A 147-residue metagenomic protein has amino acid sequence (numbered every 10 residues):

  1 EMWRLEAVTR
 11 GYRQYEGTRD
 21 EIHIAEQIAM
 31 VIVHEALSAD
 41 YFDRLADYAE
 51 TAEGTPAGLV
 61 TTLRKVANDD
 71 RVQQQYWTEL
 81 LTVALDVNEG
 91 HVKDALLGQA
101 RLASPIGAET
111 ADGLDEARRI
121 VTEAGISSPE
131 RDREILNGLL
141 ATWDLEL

Functional and structural regions predicted by a protein language model:
E1-L147: Non-heme di-metal
